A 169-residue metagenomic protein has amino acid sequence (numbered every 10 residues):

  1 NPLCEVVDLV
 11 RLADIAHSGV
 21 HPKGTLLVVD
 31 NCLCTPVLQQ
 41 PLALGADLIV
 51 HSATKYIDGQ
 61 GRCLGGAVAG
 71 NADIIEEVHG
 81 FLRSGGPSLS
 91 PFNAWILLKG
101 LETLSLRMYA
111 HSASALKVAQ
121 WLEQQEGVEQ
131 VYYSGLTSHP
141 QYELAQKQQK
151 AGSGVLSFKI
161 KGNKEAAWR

Functional and structural regions predicted by a protein language model:
N1-G127, Y132, E143: Conserved PLP-enzyme active-site core in the AAT-like
L116-R169: Conserved small-domain helix->loop->beta segment predominantly found in fold-type I
